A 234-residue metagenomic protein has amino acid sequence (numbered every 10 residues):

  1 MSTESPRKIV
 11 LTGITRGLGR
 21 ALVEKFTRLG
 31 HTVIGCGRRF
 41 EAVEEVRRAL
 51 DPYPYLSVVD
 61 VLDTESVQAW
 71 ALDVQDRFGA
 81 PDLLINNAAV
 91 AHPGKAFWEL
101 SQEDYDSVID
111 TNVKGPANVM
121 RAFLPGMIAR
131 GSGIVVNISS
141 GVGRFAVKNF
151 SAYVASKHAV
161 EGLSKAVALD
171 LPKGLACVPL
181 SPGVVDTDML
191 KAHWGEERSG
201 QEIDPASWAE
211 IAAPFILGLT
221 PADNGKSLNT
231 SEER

Functional and structural regions predicted by a protein language model:
T15-R16: Conserved glycine-rich cofactor-binding loop
L29-E45: Conserved glycine-rich Rossmann-like NAD(P)H-binding loop of the short-chain dehydrogenase/reductase
V58-A69, Q102: The beta1-alpha1 cofactor-binding region of Rossmann-like NAD(H)/NADP(H)-dependent oxidoreductases
K95-F97, D104-D106: Substrate-binding pocket helix/loop in short-chain dehydrogenase/reductase
M120, S156: Active-site helix of classical SDR
S140: Residue(s) in the substrate-gating loop at a strand-loop-helix junction that position the organic substrate next
K173-L175, P179-L180, T187, G195-R234: C-terminal helical subdomain
